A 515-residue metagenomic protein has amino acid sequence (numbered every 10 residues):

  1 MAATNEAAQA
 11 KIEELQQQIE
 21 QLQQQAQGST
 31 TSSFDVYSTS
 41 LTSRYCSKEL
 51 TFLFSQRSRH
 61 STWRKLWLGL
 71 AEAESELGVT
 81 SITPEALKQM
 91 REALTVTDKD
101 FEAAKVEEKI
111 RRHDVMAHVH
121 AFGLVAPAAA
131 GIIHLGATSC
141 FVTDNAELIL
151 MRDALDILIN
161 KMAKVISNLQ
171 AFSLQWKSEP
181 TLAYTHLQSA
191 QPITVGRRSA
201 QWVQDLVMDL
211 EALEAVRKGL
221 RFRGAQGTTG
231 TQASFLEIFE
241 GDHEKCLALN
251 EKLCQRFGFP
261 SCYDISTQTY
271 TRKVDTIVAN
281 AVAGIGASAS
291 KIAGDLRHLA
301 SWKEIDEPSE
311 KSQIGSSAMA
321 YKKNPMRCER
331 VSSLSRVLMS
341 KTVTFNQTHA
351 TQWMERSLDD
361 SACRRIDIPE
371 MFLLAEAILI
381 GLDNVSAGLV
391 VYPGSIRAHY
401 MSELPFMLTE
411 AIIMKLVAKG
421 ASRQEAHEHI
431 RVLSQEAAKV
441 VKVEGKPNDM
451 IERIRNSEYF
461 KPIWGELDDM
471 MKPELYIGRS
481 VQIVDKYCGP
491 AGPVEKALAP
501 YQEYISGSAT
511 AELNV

Functional and structural regions predicted by a protein language model:
A8, I12-L15, I19-L22: The feature captures the hydrophobic core positions of alpha-helical coiled-coils
I19-Q21, Q25-C254, G315-S316, M326-R330 (+2 more regions): A helix-coil-helix interface module used to build multimeric assemblies and to scaffold catalytic/cofactor sites
T51-S55, E102-K105, Q313-S333, E355-E370 (+4 more regions): Short beta-alpha connecting loops at secondary-structure transitions that line or flank enzyme active sites
R152-A163, Q170, A200-V203, V207 (+5 more regions): Short amphipathic alpha-helical segments with heptad-repeat character
D209, L213, P260, T267-S361 (+1 more regions): Glycine-rich anion/phosphate-binding loop at the beta-strand->alpha-helix junction
H243-T271: Active-site-adjacent "gating/activation" loops or surface patches in catalytic cores
D306, H429-E436: Active/binding-pocket-proximal capping segment
V337-R423, H429: Long, amphipathic alpha-helical stalk/connector segments used for oligomerization, subunit docking, or mechanical
